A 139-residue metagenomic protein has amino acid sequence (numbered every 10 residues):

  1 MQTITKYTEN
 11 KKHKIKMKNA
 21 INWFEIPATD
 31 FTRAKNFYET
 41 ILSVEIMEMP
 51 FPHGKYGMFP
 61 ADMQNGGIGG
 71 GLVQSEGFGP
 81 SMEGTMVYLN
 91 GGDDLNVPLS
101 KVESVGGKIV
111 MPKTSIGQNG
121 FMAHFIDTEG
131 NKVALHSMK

Functional and structural regions predicted by a protein language model:
T3-K35, G84-V87, M138-K139: N-terminal beta-strand motif that seeds the catalytic metal site of vicinal oxygen chelate
K18, E25-G67: Core segments of cupin and vicinal oxygen chelate
I21-T29, G77-E103, F121-I126: Vicinal oxygen chelate
A34-Y38, V102, G130: Conserved active-site tyrosine of GNAT-family acetyltransferases
P52-Y56, S81, I116-F121: Short acidic/glycine-enriched loop/turn segments that link adjacent beta-strands
H124, H136-K139: Short beta->alpha transition motifs characteristic of CBS
